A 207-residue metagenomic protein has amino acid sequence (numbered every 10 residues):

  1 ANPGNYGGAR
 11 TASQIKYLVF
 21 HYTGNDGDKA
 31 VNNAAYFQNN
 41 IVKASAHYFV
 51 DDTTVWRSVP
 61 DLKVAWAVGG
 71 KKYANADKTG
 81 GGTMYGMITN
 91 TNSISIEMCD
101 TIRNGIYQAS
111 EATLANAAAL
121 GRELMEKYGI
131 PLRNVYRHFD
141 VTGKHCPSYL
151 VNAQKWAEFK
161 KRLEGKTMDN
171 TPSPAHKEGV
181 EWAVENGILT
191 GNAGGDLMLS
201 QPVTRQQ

Functional and structural regions predicted by a protein language model:
A1, G191-N192: Short gly/ser/thr-rich secondary-structure transition/capping motifs
A1, G8, A12, M87-S95 (+1 more regions): Basic/polar, cationic surfaces and motifs that engage anionic cell-wall and phosphate/carboxylate ligands
A1-T89: N-terminal catalytic cores of peptidoglycan-degrading enzymes
Y22-D26, D52, V59, I102 (+3 more regions): Sec/Tat-exported extracytoplasmic proteins
D51-V55, N90-N92, M98, E181-N186: Glycine-rich, acidic and aromatic/proline-enriched surface loops and short helix-turn segments that act as binding
R57, T113, Q206-Q207: Glutamine-centric residue-chemistry signal
L132, T190-G191: Residue-level detector of short coil/turn "hinge" positions at structural boundaries
T167-N186, A193-Q207: Short, solvent-exposed alpha-helical surface patches in non-cytosolic proteins
